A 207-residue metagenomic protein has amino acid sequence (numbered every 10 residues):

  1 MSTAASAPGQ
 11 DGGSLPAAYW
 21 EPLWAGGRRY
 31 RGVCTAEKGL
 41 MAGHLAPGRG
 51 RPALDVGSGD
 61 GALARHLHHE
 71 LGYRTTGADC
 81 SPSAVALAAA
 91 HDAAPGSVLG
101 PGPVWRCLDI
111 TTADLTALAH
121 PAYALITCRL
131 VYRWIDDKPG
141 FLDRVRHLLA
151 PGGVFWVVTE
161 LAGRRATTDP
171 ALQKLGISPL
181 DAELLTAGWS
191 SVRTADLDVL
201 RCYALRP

Functional and structural regions predicted by a protein language model:
M1-P47, G163: Conserved class I S-adenosyl-L-methionine
L54, D60-A113: Class I SAM-dependent methyltransferase SAM/SAH-binding core
T116-L125: A short acidic, Gly/Pro-enriched loop at the edge of an enzyme's catalytic core that lines a small-molecule cofactor
A124-D137: A short SAM/SAH-binding and catalytic strip from SAM-dependent methyltransferases
G140-P151: A short glycine-rich, Lys/Arg-flanked "PGG" loop and its adjoining helix->strand segment in the class I
G153-E160: Conserved beta-strand signature within the Rossmann-like core of class I S-adenosyl-L-methionine
G163-D181: Acceptor-substrate binding/catalytic loop of class I
S190-P207: Core SAM-dependent methyltransferase catalytic element
